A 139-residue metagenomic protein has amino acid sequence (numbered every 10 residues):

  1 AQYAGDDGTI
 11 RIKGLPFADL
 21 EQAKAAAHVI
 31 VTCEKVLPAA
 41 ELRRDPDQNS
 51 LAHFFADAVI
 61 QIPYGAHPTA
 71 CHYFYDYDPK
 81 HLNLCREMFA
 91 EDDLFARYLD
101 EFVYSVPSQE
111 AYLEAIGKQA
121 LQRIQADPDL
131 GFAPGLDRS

Functional and structural regions predicted by a protein language model:
A1-S139: Metallocofactor- and cofactor-centric catalytic cores in central/energy metabolism, strongly enriched
